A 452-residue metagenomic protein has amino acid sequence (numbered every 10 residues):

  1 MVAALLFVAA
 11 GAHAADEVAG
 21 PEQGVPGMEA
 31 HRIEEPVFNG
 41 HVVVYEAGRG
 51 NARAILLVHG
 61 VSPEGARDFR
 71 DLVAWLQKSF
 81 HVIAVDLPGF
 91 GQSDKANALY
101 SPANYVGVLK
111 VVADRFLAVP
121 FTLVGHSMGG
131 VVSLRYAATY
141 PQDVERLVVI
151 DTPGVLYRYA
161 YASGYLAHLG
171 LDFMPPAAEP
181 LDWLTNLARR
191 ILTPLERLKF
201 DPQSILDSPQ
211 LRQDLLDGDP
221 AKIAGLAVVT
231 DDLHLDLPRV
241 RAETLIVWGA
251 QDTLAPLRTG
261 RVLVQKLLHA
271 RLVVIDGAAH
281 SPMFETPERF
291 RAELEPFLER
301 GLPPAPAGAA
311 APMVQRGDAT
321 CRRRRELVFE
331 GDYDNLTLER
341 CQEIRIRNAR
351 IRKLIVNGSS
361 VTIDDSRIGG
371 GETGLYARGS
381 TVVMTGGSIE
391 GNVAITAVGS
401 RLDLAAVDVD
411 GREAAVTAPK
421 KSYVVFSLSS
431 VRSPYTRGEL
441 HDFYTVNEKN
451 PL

Functional and structural regions predicted by a protein language model:
G11-L56, K78-F80, V119, L198 (+2 more regions): Alpha/beta-hydrolase fold catalytic core
A47-Q92: Conserved HGGG/HGGXW glycine-rich cap/lid loop of the alpha/beta-hydrolase fold
A84-V124: Active-site loop/oxyanion-hole signature of alpha/beta-hydrolase fold enzymes
A138, L147-P180: Flexible "cap/lid" loop of the alpha/beta hydrolase fold
E145, P303-L452: Extracellular beta-rich repeat passengers
R158-G164, A178-R239: Conserved alpha/beta-hydrolase catalytic His-Asp/Glu region
V240, I246-W248, D252: Short beta-strand/loop motif that positions the catalytic acidic residue of the alpha/beta-hydrolase fold
A278-R291: Catalytic histidine-centered segment of alpha/beta-hydrolase-like enzymes
